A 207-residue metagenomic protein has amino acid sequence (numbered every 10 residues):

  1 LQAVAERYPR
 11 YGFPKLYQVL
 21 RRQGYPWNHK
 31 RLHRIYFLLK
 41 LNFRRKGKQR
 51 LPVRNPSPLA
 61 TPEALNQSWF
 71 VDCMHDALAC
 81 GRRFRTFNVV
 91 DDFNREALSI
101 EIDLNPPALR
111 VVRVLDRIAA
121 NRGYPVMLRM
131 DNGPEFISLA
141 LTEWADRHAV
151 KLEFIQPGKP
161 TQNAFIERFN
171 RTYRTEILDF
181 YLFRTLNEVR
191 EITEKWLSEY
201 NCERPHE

Functional and structural regions predicted by a protein language model:
L1-E207: Charged DNA-binding/catalytic regions of mobile-element recombinases
